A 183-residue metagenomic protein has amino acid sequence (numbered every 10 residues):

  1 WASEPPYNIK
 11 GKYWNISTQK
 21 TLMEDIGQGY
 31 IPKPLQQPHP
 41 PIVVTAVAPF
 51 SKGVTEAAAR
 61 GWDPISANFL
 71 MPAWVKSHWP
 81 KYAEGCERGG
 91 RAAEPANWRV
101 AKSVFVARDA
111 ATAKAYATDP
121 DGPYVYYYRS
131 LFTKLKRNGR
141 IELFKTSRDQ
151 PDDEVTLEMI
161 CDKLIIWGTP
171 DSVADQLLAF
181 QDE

Functional and structural regions predicted by a protein language model:
W1-P34, A73-E183: An alpha-helical appendage that flanks or caps ligand/catalytic pockets
P38-P40: N-terminal beta1-alpha1-beta2 module of alpha/beta enzyme domains
I42-T45, W62-A67, A96-K102: Hydrophobic faces of well-ordered beta-strands that scaffold small-molecule active sites in alpha/beta enzyme cores
T45, A67-L70, I165-G168: Conserved aromatic-histidine-acidic binding/catalytic patches
A46-F50, S172: Short beta->alpha connector loops
F50-W79: A conserved active-site cap/scaffold subdomain adjacent to cofactor or substrate pockets
